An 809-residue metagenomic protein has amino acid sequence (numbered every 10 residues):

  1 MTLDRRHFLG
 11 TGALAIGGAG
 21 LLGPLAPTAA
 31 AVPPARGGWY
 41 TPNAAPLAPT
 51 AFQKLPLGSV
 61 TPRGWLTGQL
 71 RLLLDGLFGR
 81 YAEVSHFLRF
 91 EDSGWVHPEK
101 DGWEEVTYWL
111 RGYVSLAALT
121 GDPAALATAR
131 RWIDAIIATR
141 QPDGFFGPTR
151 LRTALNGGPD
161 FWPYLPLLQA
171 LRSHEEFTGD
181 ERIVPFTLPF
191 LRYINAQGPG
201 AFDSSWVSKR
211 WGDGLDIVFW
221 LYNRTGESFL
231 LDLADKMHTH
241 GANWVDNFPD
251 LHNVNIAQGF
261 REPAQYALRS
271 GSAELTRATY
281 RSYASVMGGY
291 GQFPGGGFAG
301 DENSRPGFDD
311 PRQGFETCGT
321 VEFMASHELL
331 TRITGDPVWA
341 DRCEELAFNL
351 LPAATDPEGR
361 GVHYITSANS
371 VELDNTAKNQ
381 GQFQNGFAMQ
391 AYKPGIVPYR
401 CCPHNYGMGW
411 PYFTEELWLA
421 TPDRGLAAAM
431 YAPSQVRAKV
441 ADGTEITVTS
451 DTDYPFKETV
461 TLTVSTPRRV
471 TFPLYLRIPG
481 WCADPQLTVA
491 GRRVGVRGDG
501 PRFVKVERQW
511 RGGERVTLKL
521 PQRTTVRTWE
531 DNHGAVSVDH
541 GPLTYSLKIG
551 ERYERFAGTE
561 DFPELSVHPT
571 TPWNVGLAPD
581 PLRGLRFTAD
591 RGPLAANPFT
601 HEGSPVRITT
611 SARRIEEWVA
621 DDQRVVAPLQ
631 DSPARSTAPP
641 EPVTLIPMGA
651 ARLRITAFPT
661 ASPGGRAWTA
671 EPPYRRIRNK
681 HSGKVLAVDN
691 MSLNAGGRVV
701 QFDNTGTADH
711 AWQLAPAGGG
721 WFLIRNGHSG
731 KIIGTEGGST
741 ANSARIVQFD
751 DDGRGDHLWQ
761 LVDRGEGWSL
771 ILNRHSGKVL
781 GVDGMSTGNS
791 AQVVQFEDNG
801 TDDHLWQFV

Functional and structural regions predicted by a protein language model:
M1-L3: Secretory targeting signals
H7-T28: N-terminal export signals
G37-P123, A127, A154-F177, G212-F229 (+4 more regions): Aromatic (Trp/Tyr) and acidic
P123-D160, Y290-F298: Helix-terminus loop motifs that line ligand-binding clefts
R152-L155, V184, P189-S205: Asp-box/WD-like beta-propeller blade repeats and closely related beta-sheet repeat scaffolds
T279, D341-N349, A354-V460, D499 (+2 more regions): C-terminal beta-rich recognition modules with glycine/proline-rich loops and embedded aromatic residues
C482-R508, V526-D531: Solvent-exposed beta-strand/loop surfaces of large extracellular or lumenal domains
W668-V809: Lectin-like carbohydrate-binding module/patch detector with strong preference for beta-trefoil
